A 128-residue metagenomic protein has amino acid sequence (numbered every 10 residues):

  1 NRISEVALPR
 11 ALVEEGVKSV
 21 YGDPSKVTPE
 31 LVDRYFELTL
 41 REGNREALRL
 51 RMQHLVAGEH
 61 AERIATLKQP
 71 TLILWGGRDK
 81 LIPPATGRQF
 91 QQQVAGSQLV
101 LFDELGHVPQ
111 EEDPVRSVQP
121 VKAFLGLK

Functional and structural regions predicted by a protein language model:
S4-T66: Conserved alpha/beta-hydrolase catalytic His-Asp/Glu region
E62, A85, E112-R116: Generic recognition of short, well-ordered alpha-helical segments
I64-K68, Q93-V94: Short, conserved loop/helix-junction motifs that constitute active-site signature segments in enzyme catalytic cores
L67, I73-W75, D79: Short beta-strand/loop motif that positions the catalytic acidic residue of the alpha/beta-hydrolase fold
K80-T86: Conserved alpha/beta-hydrolase "acid-adjacent" motif
R88-S97: Active-site-adjacent alpha-helix of alpha/beta-hydrolase-fold enzymes
G96-K128: Catalytic active-site module of serine/aspartate enzymes centered on a nucleophile-bearing elbow/loop
